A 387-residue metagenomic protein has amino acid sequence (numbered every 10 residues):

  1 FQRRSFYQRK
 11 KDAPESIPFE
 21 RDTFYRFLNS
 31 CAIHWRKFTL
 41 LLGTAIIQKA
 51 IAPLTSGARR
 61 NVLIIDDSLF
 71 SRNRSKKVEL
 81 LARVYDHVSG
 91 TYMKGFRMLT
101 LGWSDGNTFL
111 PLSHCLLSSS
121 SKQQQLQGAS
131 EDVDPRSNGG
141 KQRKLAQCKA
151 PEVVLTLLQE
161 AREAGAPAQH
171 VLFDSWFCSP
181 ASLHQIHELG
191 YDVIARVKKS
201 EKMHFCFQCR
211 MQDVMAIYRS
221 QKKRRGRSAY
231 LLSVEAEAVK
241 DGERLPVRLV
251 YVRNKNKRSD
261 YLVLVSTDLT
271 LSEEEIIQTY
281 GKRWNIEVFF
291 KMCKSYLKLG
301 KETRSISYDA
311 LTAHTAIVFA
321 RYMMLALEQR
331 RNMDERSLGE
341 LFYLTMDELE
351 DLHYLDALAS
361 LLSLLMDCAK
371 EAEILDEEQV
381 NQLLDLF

Functional and structural regions predicted by a protein language model:
F1, Y261-W284: Extended, non-catalytic structural segments that build the interaction scaffolds of large macromolecular assemblies
F1-T39: Gly/serine-rich nucleotide phosphate-binding loop at the start of the catalytic core of nucleotide/ADP-ribose-handling
D22-R26, C31, H87-P167, L249-V263: Electropositive, glycine- and tryptophan-enriched low-complexity nucleic-acid-binding patches
N29-S120, Q127, E235: Active-site-proximal, Lys/Arg-enriched surface segment that forms a nucleic-acid-binding/basic interface patch
F38-I47, L145, L358-F387: Long, charge-rich low-complexity segments
L63-L69, E273-R304: Short amphipathic alpha-helical "interface-anchor" segments enriched in bulky aromatics
A129-R253, R336-L344, V380-D385: An internal, acidic/charged active-site-proximal segment that coordinates divalent cations and/or engages
L299-A357: Basic, amphipathic alpha-helical segments enriched in Lys/Arg and hydrophobic/aromatic residues
